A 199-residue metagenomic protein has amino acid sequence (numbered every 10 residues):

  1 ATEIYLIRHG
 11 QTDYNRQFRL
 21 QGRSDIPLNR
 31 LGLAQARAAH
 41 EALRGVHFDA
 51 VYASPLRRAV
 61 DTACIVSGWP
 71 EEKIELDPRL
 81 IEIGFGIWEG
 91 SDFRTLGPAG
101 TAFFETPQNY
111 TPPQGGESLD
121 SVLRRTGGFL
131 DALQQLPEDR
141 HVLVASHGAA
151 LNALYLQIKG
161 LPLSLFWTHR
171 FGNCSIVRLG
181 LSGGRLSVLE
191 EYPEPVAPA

Functional and structural regions predicted by a protein language model:
A1-T2, A39, L76, I83-R94 (+2 more regions): Acidic, low-complexity terminal tails and accessory targeting/binding regions of phosphate-metabolizing enzymes
I4, R140-G148: Generic beta-sheet signal
Q11-P70, E117: Active-site-proximal alpha-helix that buttresses catalytic centers in soluble enzyme cores
T12, A150-L151: Short active-site segment of divalent metal-dependent hydrolases/proteases that encodes the spacing between
V46-R79, G180-A199: Conserved histidine-centered catalytic loops in small-molecule metabolism enzymes
A53-S54, R124, A145-S146: Short beta-strand scaffold positions
I65, A153-Q157: Active-site signature of alpha/beta-hydrolase-fold catalytic machinery across serine- and Asp/Cys-nucleophile hydrolases
G68-G127: Phosphate-handling substructures
